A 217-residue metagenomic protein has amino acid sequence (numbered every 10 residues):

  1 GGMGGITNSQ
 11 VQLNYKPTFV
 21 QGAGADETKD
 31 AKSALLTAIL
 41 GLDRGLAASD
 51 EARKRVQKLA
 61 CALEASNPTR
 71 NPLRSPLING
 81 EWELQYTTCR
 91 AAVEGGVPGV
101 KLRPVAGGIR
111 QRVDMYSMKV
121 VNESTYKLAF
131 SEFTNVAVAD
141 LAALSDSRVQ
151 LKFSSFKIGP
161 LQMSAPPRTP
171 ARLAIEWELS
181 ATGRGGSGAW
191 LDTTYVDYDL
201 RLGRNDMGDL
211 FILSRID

Functional and structural regions predicted by a protein language model:
G1-M3: N-terminal chloroplast transit peptides
N8-D217: Soluble ligand-binding/transfer domains with enclosed cavities or grooves
